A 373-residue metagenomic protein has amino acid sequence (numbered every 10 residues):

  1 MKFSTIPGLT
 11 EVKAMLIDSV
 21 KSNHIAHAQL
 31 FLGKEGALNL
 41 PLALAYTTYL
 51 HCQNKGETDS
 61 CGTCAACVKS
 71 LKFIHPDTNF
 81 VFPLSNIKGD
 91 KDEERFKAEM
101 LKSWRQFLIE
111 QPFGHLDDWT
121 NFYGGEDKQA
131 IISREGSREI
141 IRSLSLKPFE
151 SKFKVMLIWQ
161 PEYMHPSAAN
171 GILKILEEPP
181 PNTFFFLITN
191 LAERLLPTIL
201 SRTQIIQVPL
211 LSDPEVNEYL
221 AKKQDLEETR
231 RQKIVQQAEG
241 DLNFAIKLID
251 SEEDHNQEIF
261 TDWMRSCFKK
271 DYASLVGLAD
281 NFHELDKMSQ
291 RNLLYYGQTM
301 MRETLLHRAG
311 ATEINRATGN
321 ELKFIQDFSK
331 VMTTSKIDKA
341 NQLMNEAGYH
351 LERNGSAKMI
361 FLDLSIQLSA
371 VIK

Functional and structural regions predicted by a protein language model:
M1-H51, K55-T58, A65-K69, P181-F184 (+1 more regions): Charged, glycine-rich active-site and insertion segments that engage polyanionic ligands
K2-Y163, S167: Clamp-loader machinery-focused feature within the broader ASCE/P-loop NTPase space
R142, K174, S201: Conserved adenine-binding aromatic site and its adjacent loop/helix in ATP-hydrolyzing domains
S145, N170-P181: Conserved catalytic/switch belt of AAA+ P-loop NTPases
V155-W159, I172, T183-T189: Structural recognition of the conserved hydrophobic beta-strand(s) that form the central parallel beta-sheet of P-loop
P166-N170, R291: Conserved strand-to-helix beginnings and helix N-cap segments that scaffold or border functional pockets
